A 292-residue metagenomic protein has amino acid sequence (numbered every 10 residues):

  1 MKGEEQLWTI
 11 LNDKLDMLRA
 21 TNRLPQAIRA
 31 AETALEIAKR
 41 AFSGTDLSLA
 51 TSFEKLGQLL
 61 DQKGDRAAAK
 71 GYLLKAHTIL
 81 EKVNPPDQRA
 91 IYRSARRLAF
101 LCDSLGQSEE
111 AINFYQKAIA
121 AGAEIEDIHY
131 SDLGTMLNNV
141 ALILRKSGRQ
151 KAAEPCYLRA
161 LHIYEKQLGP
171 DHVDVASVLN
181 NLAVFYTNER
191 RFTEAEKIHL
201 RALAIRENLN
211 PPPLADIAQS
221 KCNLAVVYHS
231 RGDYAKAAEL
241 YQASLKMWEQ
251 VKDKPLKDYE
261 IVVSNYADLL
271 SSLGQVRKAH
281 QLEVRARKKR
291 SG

Functional and structural regions predicted by a protein language model:
M1-I10: TPR-adjacent "capping" and linker segments in tetratricopeptide-repeat scaffold/adaptor proteins
M1-K2, R40-G44, K82-P86, E124-I128 (+4 more regions): Short coil/turn linkers that connect adjacent helices within long alpha-helical scaffolds, especially alpha-solenoid
T9-A20, L47-Q62, R89-S104, S131-K146 (+4 more regions): Conserved alpha-helical positions within TPR/SEL1-like repeat arrays
L35-R40, H77-K82, I119-E124, L161-K166 (+3 more regions): Amphipathic alpha-helical segments of tetratricopeptide repeats
Y241-K246, S264-S291: TPR/TPR-like (Sel1-like) alpha-helical repeat modules
